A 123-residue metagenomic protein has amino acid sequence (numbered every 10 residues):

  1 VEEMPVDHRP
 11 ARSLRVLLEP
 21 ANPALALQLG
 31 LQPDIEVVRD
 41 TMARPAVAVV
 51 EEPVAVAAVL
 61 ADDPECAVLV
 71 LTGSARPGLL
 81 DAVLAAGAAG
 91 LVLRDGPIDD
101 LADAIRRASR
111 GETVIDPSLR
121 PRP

Functional and structural regions predicted by a protein language model:
V1-A26, D34, R106: Non-catalytic signal-transmission and effector/linker regions of two-component phosphorelay proteins
E36-P45: Short acidic low-complexity segments
A48: Receiver (REC) domain switch-region micro-motif
V54-E65, A82: Short amphipathic alpha-helix used as the core "switch/output" element in two-component signaling
S74-G78: Negatively charged, flexible loop motifs adjacent to catalytic sites in prokaryotic signal transduction proteins
D81-A85, R94-P123: Short, flexible helix-to-coil linker/hinge segments that flank and couple to helix-turn-helix
